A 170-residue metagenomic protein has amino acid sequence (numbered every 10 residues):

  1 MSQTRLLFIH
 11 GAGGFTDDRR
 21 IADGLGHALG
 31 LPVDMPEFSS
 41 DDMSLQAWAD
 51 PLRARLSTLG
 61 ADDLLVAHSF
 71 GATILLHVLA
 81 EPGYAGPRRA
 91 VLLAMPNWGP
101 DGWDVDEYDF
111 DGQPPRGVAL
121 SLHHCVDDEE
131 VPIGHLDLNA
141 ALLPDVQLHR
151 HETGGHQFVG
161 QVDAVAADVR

Functional and structural regions predicted by a protein language model:
S2-A61: Active-site catalytic motif of lipid deacylating hydrolases and related acyltransferases
G14-F15, V126-V131: Acidic catalytic loop of the alpha/beta-hydrolase fold
I21-A22, P132-A141: Short alpha-helix in the alpha/beta-hydrolase fold that links the catalytic acid
P32-D34, A141-Q157: Catalytic histidine neighborhood in serine/cysteine hydrolases with alpha/beta-hydrolase-type architecture
M43-Q46, G154-A164: Catalytic histidine-centered segment of alpha/beta-hydrolase-like enzymes
V66-L76: Gly/Ala-rich beta-loop-alpha elbow adjacent to hydrolase catalytic centers
A85-W98: A conserved short beta-strand
R116, S121-H124, D128: Short beta-strand/loop motif that positions the catalytic acidic residue of the alpha/beta-hydrolase fold
